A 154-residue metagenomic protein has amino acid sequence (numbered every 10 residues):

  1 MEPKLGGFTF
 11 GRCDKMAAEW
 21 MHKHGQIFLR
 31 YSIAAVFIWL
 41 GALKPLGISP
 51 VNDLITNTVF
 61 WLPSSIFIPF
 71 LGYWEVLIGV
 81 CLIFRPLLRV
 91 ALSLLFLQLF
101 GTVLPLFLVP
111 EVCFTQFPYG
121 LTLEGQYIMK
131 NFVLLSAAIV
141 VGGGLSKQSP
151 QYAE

Functional and structural regions predicted by a protein language model:
M1-E154: Membrane-interface extramembranous regions
